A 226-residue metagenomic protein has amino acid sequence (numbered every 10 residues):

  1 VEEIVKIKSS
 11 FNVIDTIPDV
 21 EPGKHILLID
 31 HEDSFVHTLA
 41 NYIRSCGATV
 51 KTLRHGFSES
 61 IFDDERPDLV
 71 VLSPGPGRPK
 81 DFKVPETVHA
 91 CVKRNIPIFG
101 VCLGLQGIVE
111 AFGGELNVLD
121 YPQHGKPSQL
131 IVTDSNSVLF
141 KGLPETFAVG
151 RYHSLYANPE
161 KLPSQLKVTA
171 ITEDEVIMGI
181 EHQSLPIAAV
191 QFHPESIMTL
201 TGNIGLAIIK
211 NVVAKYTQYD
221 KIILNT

Functional and structural regions predicted by a protein language model:
V1-E86, A90-I96, L200-T226: N-terminal beta1-alpha1 cap of cysteine-dependent amidohydrolase-like domains
S34, F57, G125, A157 (+1 more regions): Short alpha-helical
T49-K51, E115, A148, K167 (+1 more regions): Conserved beta-strand segments of alpha/beta enzyme cores
V50-G56, I131-V132, A170-E173: Short gly/ser/thr-rich secondary-structure transition/capping motifs
D64-G142, T146-A148, N211: Cysteine-nucleophile active-site neighborhood
C102, H153, H193: Histidine-centered divalent metal-coordination motifs
N136-L185: Catalytic beta-strand/loop cores that center a nucleophilic Ser/Cys/Thr and support acyl-enzyme chemistry
K167-I171, E175-T226: C-terminal and late-domain segments of enzyme folds
